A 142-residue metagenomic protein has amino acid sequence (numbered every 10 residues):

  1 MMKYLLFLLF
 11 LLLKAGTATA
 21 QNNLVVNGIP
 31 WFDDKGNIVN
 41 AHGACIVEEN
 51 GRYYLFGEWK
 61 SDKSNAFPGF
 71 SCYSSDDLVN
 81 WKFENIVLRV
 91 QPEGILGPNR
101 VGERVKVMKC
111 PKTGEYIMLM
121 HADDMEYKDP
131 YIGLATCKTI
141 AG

Functional and structural regions predicted by a protein language model:
M1-Q21: Bacterial Sec-dependent N-terminal signal peptides
A20-G142: Carbohydrate-active catalytic/glycan-binding domains of CAZyme proteins, especially the secreted or lumenal ectodomains
